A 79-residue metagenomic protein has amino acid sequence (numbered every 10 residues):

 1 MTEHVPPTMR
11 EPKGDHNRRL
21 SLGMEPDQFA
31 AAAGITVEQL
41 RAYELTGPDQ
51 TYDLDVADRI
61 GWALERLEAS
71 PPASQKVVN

Functional and structural regions predicted by a protein language model:
M1-S21, S70: A short, Lys/Arg-rich alpha-helix, primarily the initiator
D15, P26, A57: Helix-turn-helix DNA-binding elements, focusing on the entry/boundary residues of the two helices that contact DNA
R18, A32, Y43: Residues in the recognition helix of alpha-helical DNA-binding motifs
Q28-A30: Short alpha-helical "recognition helix" segments of helix-turn-helix
I35-T51: Recognition helix of helix-turn-helix/homeodomain-like DNA-binding domains that insert into the DNA major groove
P48-P72: DNA major-groove recognition helix of helix-turn-helix/homeodomain DNA-binding modules
